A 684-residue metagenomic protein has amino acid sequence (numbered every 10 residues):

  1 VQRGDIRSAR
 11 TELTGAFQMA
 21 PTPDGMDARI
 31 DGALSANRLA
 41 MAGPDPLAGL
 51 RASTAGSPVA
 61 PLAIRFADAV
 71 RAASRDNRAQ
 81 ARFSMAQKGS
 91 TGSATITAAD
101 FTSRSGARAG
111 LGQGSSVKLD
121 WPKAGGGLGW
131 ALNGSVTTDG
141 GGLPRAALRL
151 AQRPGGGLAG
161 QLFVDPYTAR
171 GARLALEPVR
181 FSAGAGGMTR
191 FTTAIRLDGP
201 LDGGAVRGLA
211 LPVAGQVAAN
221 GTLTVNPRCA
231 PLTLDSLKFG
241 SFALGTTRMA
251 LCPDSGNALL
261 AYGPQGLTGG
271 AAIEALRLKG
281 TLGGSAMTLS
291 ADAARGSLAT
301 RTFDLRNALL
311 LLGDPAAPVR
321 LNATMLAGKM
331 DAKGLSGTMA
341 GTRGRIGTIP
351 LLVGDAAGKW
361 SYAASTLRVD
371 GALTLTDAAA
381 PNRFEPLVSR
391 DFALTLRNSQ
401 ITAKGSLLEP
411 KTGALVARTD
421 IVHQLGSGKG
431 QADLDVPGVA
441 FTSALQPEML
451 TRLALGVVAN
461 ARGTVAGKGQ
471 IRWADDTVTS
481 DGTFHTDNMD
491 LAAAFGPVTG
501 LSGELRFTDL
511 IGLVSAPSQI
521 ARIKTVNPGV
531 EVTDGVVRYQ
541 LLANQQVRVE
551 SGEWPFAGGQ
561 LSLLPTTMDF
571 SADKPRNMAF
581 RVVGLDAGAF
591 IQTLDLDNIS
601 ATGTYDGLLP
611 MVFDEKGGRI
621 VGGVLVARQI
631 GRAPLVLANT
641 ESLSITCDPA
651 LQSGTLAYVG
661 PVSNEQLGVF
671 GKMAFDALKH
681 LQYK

Functional and structural regions predicted by a protein language model:
V1-K468, D475-S480, H485-I599, A633-K684: Interface amphipathic segments
E550, G618-G622: Acidic/polar loop patches that form or flank catalytic/metal-binding clefts of enzymes that bind anionic ligands
T604-D606: Short, solvent-exposed loop/turn segments enriched in Ser/Thr/Gly
D614-K616: Short solvent-exposed strand-capping/beta-turn motif centered on an Asx-Ser/Thr pair
A627-A633: Short edge-strand/loop segments of extracellular domains
